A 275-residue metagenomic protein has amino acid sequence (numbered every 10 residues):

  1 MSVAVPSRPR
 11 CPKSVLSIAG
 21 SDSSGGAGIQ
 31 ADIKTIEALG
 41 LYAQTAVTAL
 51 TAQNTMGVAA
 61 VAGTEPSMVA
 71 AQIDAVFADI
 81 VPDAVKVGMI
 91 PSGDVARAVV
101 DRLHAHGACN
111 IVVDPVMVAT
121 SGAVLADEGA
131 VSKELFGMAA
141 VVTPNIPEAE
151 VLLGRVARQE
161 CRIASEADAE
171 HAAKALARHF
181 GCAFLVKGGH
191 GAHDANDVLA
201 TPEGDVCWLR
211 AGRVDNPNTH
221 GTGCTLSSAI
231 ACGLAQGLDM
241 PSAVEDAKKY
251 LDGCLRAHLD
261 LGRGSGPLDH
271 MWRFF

Functional and structural regions predicted by a protein language model:
S2-C11, G28, H193-L209: Acidic-glycine-rich active-site phosphate/pyrophosphate-binding loop
S2-S17, A31-T120, L125: Conserved N-terminal subdomain of the carbohydrate kinase-like
I18-S24, V206-G221: Short pre-catalytic strand/loop immediately N-terminal to key active-site residues, enriched for Gly-Thr
Q30, T35, E150-V151, N216-M240: Short, small-residue alpha-helix embedded
L39-Q44, V206-C207, G233-A247: Phosphate-handling active-site elements
M68, D94-C109, S132, C182 (+3 more regions): Nucleotide and nucleotide-moiety/phosphate-recognizing core
A126-V206: Conserved phosphate/ATP/ADP-binding segment of small-molecule kinases
P241-F275: Charged C-terminal helix
